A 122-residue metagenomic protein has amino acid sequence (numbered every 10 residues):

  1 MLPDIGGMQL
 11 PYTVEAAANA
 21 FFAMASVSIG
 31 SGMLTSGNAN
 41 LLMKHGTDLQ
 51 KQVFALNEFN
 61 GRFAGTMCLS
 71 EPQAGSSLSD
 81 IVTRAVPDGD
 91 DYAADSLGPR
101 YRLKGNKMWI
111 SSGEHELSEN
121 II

Functional and structural regions predicted by a protein language model:
M1, G7-Y12, S76-L78, A93-A94 (+2 more regions): Short helix/loop capping segments that flank catalytic or ligand/cofactor-binding pockets
M1-L2, A25, G32, M67-S70 (+3 more regions): Generic beta-strand/beta-sheet core signal
M1-L56, N60-G61, I121: Internal helix-loop-helix
E15, L34-T35, G46-P99: Internal maturation/activation junctions in enzymes
N19-A20, S28, L42-M43, A64 (+4 more regions): Alpha-helix boundary/interfacial micro-motifs
G30, A55, V82, S111-E114: A generic local secondary-structure boundary/capping motif
G98-I122: A short core secondary-structure module
